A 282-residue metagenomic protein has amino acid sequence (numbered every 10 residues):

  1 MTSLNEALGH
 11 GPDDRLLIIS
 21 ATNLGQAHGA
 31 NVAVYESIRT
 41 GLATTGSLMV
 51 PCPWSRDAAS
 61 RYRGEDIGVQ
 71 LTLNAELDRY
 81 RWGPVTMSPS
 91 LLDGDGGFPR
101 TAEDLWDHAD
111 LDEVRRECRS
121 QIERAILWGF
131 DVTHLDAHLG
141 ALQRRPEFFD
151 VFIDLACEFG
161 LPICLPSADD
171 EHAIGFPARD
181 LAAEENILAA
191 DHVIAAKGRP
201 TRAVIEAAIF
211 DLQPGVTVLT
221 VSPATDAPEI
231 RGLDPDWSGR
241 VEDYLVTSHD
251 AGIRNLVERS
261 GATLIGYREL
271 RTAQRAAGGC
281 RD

Functional and structural regions predicted by a protein language model:
N5-E76: Active-site beta->alpha N-cap acidic-glycine motif
L16-A27, E103-R115: Active-site mouth loops of central-metabolism enzymes
L16-I18, A43-S47, G64-Q70, V132-D136 (+4 more regions): Structural preference for beta-strand elements that scaffold enzyme active sites
T22-L24, M49-P53, Q70-N74, H138-G140 (+4 more regions): Active-site beta-loop-alpha junctions enriched in small/polar residues
V34-T40, S55-G68, R81-D93, I126-L127 (+2 more regions): Acidic (Asp/Glu)-rich catalytic clusters
D78-W106, P235-S238: Active-site gating loops and adjacent loop-to-helix segments of metal-dependent hydrolytic enzymes
L111, R119-L188, A195-R202, E206 (+1 more regions): Catalytic domains of cell-wall/extracellular-matrix polysaccharide-remodeling enzymes, centered on de-N-acetylation
I163-C164, L233-D282: C-terminal domain-boundary segment and adjacent tail
